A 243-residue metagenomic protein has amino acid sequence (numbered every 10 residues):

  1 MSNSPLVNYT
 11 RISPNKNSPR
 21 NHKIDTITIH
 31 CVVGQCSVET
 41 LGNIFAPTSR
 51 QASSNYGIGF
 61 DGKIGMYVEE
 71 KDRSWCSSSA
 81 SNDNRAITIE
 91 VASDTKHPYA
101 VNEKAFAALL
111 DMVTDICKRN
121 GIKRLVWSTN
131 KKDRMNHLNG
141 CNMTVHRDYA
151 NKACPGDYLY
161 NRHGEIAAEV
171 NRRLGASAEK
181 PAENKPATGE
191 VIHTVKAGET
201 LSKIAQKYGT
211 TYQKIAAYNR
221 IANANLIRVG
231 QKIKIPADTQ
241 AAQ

Functional and structural regions predicted by a protein language model:
M1-D83: N-terminal catalytic cores of peptidoglycan-degrading enzymes
S2-R11, K16-N21, T95-V191, V229 (+1 more regions): Basic/polar, cationic surfaces and motifs that engage anionic cell-wall and phosphate/carboxylate ligands
P19-N21, T48, S77, S81 (+3 more regions): Extracytoplasmic/periplasmic, Sec-exported soluble proteins
T26, A86-T88, N142-T144: Structural preference for beta-strand elements that scaffold enzyme active sites
V33, N82-H97, T114, K118 (+2 more regions): Cell-envelope and extracellular/periplasmic
Q35, I44-P47, E70, M112-K123 (+5 more regions): Structured segments of extracytoplasmic/periplasmic soluble domains in secreted or envelope-associated proteins
T194, K203-Q243: Extracellular LysM carbohydrate-binding repeats and other cell-envelope/extracellular binding modules
